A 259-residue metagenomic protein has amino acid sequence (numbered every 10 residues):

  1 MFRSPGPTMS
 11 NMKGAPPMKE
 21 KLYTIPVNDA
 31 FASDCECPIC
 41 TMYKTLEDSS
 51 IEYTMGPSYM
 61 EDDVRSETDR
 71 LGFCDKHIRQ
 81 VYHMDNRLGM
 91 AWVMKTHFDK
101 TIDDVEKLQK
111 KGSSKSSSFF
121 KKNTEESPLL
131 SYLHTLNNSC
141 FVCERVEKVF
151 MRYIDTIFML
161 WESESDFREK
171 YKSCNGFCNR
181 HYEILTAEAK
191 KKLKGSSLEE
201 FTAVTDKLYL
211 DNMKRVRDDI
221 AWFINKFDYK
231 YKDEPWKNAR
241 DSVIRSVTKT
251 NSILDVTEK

Functional and structural regions predicted by a protein language model:
F2-K259: Intrinsically disordered, low-complexity regulatory regions of eukaryotic proteins
